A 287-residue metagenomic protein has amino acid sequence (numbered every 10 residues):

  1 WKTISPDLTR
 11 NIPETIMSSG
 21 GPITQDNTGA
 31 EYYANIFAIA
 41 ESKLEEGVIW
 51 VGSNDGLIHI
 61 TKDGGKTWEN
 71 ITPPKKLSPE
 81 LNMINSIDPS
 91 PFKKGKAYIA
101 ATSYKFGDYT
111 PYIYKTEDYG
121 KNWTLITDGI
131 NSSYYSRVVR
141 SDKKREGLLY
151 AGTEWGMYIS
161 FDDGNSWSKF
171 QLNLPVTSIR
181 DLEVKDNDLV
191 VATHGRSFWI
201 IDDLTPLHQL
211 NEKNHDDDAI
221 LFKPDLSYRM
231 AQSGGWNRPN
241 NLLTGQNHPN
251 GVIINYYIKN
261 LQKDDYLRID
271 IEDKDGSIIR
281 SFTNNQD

Functional and structural regions predicted by a protein language model:
W1-L242, P249-V252: Beta-propeller blade termini and top-face loops
P79-E80, I278-D287: Glycine-centered tight-turn motifs at strand-turn-strand junctions
I201, Y257-K259: Solvent-exposed residues in well-ordered beta-strands and their adjoining turns, especially edge/terminal strands
K223-D225, K259, E272, N285: A structural detector for beta-sheet-dominated domains
V252-N255, Q262-F282: Beta-strand-rich binding/interaction modules
